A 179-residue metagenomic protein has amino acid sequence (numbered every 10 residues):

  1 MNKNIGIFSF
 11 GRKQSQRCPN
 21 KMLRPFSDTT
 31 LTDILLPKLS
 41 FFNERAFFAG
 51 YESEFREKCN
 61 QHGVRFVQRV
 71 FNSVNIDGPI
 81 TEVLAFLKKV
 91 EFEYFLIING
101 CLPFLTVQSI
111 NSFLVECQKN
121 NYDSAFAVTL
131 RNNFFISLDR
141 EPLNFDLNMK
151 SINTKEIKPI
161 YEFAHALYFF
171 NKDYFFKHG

Functional and structural regions predicted by a protein language model:
M1-P19: N-terminal nucleotide-binding beta1-loop-alpha1 segment
R12, F71, T129-R131: Histidine-centered beta-alpha loop that forms part of the nucleotide-sugar donor binding/catalytic region in diverse
R12-K13, G50-E54: Residues in the short beta-alpha loop(s) of Rossmann-like NAD(P)-binding domains
L31-F48, H62: A short, N-terminal amphipathic alpha-helix
N43, F92, N121-D123: Short, high-confidence coil segments that cap the C-terminus of an alpha-helix and link into the following beta-strand
A46-Y51, A127: Short internal beta-strands
S53-L96, F104-S112: Short phosphate-binding loop-to-helix
P103-G179: Conserved core of the sugar-phosphate nucleotidyltransferase
